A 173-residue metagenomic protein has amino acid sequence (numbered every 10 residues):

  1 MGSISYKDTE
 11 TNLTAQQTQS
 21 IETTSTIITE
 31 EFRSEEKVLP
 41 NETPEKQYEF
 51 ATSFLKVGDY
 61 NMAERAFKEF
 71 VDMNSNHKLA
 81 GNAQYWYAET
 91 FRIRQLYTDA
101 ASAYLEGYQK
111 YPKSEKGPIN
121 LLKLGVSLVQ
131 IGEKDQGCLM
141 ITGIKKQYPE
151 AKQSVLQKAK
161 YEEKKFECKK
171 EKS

Functional and structural regions predicted by a protein language model:
M1-F50: Acidic, proline-/serine-/threonine-rich low-complexity intrinsically disordered segments
M73-L79, K110-K116, K146-Q157: Short solvent-exposed coil/turn linkers within tandem alpha-helical repeat scaffolds
